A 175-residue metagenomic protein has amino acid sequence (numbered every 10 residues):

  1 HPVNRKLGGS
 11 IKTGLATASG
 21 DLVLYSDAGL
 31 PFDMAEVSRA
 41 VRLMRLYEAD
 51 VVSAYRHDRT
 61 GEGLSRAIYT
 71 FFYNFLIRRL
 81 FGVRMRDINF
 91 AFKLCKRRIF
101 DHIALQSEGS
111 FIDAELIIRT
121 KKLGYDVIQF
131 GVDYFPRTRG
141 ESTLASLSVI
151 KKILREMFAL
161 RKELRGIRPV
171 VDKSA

Functional and structural regions predicted by a protein language model:
V3-T17, L22, M34-S110, P136-I153 (+1 more regions): Acceptor/aglycone-binding surface of glycosyltransferases and processive sugar-polymer synthases
N4, L30, L116, Y134-F135: Short, acidic/turn-prone active-site loops that include or flank metal/cofactor- and phosphate-binding residues
A28-L30, R39, A104-L105, A114 (+2 more regions): Soluble, non-transmembrane catalytic domains of enzymes that act on hydrophobic metabolites at membranes
A40, L116, M157: Aromatic/hydrophobic pocket-lining residues that form π-stacking "cages" and hydrophobic walls in ligand
R84, Q106-E108, I117-F135: Catalytic donor-sugar/metal-binding loop of nucleotide-sugar-dependent glycosyltransferases
K93, A114, I118: DNA-recognition element of transcription regulators
R155-A175: Terminal low-complexity segments of carbohydrate-biosynthetic enzymes
